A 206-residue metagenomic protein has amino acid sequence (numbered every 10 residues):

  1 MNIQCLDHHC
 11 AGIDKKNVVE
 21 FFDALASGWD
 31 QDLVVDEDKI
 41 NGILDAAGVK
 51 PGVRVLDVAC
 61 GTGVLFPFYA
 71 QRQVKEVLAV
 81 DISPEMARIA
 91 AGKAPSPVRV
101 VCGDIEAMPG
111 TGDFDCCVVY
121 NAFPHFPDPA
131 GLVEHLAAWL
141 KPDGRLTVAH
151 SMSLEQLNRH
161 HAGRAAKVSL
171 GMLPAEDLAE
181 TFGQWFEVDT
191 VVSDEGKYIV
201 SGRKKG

Functional and structural regions predicted by a protein language model:
M1-G48, V64, F68, L154-E155 (+1 more regions): Conserved class I S-adenosyl-L-methionine
G52-A59: Conserved class I S-adenosyl-L-methionine
T62-A107: Class I SAM-dependent methyltransferase SAM/SAH-binding core
V118: A conserved beta-strand element that flanks and buttresses the S-adenosyl-L-methionine
G131-P142: A short glycine-rich, Lys/Arg-flanked "PGG" loop and its adjoining helix->strand segment in the class I
T147-L173: Conserved class I S-adenosyl-L-methionine
S169-W185: Short alpha-helix
E187, V192-G206: Core SAM-dependent methyltransferase catalytic element
